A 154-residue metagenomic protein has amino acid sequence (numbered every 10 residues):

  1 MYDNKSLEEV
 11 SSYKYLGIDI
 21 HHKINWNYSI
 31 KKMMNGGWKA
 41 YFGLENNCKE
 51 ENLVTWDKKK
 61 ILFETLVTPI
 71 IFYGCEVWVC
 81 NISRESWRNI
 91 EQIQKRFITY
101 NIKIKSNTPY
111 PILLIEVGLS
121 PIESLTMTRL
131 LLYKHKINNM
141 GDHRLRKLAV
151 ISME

Functional and structural regions predicted by a protein language model:
M1-S11: Short, conserved micro-motifs composed of acidic
S12-A149, M153: Non-catalytic, peripheral interaction segments enriched in hydrophobic/basic residues
